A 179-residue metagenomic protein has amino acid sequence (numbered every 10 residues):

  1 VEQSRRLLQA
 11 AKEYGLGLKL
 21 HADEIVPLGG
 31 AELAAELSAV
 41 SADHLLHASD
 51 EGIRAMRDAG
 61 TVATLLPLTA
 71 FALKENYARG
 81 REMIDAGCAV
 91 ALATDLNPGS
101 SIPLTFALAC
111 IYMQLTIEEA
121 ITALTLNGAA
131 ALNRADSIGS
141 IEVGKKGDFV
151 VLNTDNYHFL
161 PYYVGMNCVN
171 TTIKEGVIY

Functional and structural regions predicted by a protein language model:
V1-R79: Active-site core of metal-dependent hydrolases
A10-K12, A34-A35, E142-V143, Y162-G165: Solvent-exposed alpha-helices and their adjacent loops that cap or buttress functional pockets in soluble metabolic
G15-G17, A35-L37, L66, A78-T154: His/Asp/Glu-enriched, well-ordered alpha-helical/loop segment that forms or immediately abuts the divalent-metal
S41, S140, T171: Conserved beta-strand positions that form and line the central face of beta-propeller blades
R54, K74, G99-S100, E118-E119 (+1 more regions): Extended hydrophobic-aromatic, low-complexity segments
L68-F71, D95-P98, N156-Y157, V177-Y179: Short, glycine-/Ser/Thr-/acidic-enriched flexible segments
L126, A130, K146-Y179: C-terminal cap of metal-dependent C-N hydrolases
